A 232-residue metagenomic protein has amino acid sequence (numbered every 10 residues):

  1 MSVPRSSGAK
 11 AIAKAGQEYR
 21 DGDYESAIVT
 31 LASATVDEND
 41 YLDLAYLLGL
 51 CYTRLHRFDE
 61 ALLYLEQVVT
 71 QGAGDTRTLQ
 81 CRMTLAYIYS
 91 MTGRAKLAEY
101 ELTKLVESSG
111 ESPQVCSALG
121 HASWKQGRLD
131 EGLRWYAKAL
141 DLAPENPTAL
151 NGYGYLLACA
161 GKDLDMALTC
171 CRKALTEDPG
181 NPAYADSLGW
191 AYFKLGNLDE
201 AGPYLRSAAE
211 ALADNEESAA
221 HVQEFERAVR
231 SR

Functional and structural regions predicted by a protein language model:
G16, L50, Y87, H121 (+3 more regions): Residue-level recognition of tetratricopeptide repeat
Y19, T53, S90, W124 (+2 more regions): Position-specific recognition of the canonical hydrophobic site in helix A of tetratricopeptide repeat
G22, H56, G93, G127 (+2 more regions): Residue-level detector of the short coil/turn that links helix A to helix B within each tetratricopeptide repeat
N39, A73-T76, G110, P144 (+2 more regions): Short coil turns that delineate tetratricopeptide repeat
L44, T78-C81, V115, A149 (+2 more regions): TPR alpha-solenoid repeat register
L47, T84, A118, G152-Y153 (+2 more regions): Canonical tetratricopeptide repeat
